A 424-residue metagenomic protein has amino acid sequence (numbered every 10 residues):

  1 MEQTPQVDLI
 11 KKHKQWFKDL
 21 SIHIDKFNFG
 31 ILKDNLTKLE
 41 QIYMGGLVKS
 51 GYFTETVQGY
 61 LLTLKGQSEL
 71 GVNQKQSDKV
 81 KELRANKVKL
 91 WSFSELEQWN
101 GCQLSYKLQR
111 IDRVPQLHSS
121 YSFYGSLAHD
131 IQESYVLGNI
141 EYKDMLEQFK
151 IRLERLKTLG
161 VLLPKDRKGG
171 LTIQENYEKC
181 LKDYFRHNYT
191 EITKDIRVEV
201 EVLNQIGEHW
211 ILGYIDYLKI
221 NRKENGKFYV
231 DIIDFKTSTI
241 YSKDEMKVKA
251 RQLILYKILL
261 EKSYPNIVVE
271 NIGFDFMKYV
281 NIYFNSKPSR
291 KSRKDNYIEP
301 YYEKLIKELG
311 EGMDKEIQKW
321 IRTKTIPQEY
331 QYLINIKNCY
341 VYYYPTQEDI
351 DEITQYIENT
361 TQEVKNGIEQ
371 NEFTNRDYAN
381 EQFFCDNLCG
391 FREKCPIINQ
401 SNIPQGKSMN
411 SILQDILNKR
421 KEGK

Functional and structural regions predicted by a protein language model:
M1-D8, H23, I31, G45 (+2 more regions): RecB-family 4Fe-4S metal-dependent nuclease core
I10-K14: Short helix-coil-helix linker/hinge
F17-F27: Short helix-to-turn junction characteristic of helix-turn-helix DNA-binding domains, especially the helix
N28-L39: Short helix-coil junctions and helix-kink-helix linkers
V48-V57: A short, conserved structural fragment
Q58-G71: Accessory beta->alpha helical hairpin/"wing" motif in late/C-terminal subdomains of nucleic-acid enzymes
